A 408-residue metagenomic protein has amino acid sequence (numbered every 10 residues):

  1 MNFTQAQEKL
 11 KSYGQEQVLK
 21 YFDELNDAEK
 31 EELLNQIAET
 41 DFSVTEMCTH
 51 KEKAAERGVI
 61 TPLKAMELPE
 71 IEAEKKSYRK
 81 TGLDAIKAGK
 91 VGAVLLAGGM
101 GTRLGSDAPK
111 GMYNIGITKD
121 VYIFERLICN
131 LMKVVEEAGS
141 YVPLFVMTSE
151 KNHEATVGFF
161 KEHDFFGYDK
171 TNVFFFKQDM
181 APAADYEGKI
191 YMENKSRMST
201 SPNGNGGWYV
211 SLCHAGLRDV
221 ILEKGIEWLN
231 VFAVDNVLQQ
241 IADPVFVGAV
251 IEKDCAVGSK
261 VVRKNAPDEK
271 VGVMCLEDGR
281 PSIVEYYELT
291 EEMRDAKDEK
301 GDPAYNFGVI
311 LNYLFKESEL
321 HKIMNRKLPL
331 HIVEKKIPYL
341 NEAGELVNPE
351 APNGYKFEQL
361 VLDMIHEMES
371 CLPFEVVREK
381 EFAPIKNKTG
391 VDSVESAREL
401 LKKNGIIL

Functional and structural regions predicted by a protein language model:
M1-N2, A28, E345-P349: Short, glycine- and charge-enriched coil/turn segments that flank and shape catalytic ligand pockets
F3-V173, P182, M192-P202, G206-Y209 (+4 more regions): N-terminal glycine-rich phosphate-binding loop and ensuing alpha1 helix
A93-L95, V146, F175, V231 (+2 more regions): Structural beta-sheet core signal
V94, S106-P109, T118-E125, E150 (+13 more regions): Conserved structured core elements
V94-G98, Q178, V376-R378: Short loop/turn segments at strand-loop or loop-helix junctions that form parts of catalytic or ligand-binding pockets
G98, S149-E150, Q178-D179, H214-A215 (+5 more regions): Fold-independent oxyanion-binding glycine-rich loops and adjacent beta-strand/coil segments at enzyme active sites
F165, K170-K270: Conserved beta-loop-beta/alpha segment of the NTase-like Rossmann-fold superfamily that binds/positions NTPs
G225-N230, L238-A242, V247-I407: Catalytic core of tubulin tyrosine ligase-like
